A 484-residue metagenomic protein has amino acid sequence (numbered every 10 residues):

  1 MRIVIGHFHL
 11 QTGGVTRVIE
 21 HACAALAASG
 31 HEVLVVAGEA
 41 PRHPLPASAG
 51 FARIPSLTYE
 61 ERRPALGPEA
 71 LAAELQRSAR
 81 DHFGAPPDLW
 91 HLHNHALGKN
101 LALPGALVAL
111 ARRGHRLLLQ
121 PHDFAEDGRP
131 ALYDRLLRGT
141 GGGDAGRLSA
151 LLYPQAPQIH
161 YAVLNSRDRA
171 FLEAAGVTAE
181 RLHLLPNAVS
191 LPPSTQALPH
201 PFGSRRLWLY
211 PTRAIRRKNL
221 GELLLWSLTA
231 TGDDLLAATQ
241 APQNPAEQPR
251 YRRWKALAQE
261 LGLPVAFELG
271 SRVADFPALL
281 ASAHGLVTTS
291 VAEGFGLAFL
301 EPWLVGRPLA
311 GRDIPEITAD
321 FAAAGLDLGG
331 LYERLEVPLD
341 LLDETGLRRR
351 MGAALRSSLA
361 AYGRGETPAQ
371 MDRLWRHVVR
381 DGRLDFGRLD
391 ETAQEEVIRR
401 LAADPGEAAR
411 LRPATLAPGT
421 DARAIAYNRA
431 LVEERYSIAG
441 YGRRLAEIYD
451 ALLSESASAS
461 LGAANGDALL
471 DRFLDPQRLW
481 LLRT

Functional and structural regions predicted by a protein language model:
V4, P199-K218, L224-S227, A237: Conserved donor-binding/catalytic core segment of Leloir-type glycosyltransferases
F8-T12, A25-A72, S78-A79: N-terminal strand-loop element at the rim of the active site of nucleotide-sugar-dependent glycosyltransferases
G14, V337-R478: A charged, aromatic-enriched C-terminal amphipathic alpha-helix characteristic of glycosyltransferases across folds
E39-P41, D234-R253, A266-G270: Glycosyltransferase donor-sugar binding loop
R80-L101, H115-Q120: Short N-terminal targeting/anchoring amphipathic segment
G128, R138-R181, V189-L191: A short, active-site helix/loop in glycosyltransferases that binds the activated sugar's phosphate group
Y251-P277, A324-E336, L341: Nucleotide-activated donor-binding/catalytic signature segment of Leloir-type glycosyltransferases, i.e., the conserved
V291: Aromatic "clamp/platform" in nucleotide-sugar-dependent glycosyltransferases that forms part of the donor/acceptor
